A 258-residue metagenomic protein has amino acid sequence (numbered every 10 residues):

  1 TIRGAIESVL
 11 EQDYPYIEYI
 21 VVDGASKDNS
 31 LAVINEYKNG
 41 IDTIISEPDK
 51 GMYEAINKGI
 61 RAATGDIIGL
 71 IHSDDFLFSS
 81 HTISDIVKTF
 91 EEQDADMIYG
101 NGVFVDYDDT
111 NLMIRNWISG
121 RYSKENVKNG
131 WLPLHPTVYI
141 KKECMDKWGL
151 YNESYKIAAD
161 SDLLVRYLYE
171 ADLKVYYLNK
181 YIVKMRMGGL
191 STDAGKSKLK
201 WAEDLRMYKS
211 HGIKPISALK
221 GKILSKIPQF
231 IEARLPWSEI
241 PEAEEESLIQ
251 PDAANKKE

Functional and structural regions predicted by a protein language model:
T1-R3, D28-E36: Acidic helix N-cap motif at the loop->helix transition within catalytic regions of sugar-transfer enzymes
E7-Y16: Short, acidic, metal-binding catalytic loop of nucleotide-sugar glycosyltransferases
P15, D23-A32, H72: A conserved acidic beta->alpha catalytic loop
S46-A63: Glycine-rich, basic loop-to-helix element that forms the pyrophosphate-binding segment of sugar-nucleotide handling
I68: Short aromatic/hydrophobic "clamp" motif used to bind/position activated sugar donors
S73-F76, N101: The conserved acidic donor/metal-binding loop of glycosyltransferases
S80-M113: Conserved donor NDP-sugar-binding/catalytic core segment of glycosyltransferases
G100, N116-E203, M207: Conserved nucleotide-sugar donor-binding catalytic segment
